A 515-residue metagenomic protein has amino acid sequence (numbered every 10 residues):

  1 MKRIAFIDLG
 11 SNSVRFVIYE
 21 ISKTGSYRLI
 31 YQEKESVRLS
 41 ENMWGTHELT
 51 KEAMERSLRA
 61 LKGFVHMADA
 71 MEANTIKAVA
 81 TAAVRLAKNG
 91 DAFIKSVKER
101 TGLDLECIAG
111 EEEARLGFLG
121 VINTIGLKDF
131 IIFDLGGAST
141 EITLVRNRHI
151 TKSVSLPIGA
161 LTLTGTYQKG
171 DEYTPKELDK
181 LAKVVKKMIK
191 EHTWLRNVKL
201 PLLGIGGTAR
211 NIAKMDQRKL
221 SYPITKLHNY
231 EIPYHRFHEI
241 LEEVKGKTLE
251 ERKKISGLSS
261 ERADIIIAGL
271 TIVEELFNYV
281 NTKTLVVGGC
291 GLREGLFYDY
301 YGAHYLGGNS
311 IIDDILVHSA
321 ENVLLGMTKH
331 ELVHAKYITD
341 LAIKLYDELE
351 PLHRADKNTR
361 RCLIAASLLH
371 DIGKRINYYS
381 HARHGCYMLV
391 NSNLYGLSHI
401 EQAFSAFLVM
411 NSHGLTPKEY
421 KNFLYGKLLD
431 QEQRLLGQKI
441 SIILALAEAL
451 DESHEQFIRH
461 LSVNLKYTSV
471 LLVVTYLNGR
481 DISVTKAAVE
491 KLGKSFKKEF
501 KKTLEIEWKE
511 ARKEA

Functional and structural regions predicted by a protein language model:
M1-A5, L9, V14, Y19-A80 (+1 more regions): N-terminal glycine/serine-rich phosphate-binding loop of ATP-dependent small-molecule kinases, especially carbohydrate
I4-D8, F130-D134, L202: Short glycine-aspartate micro-motif
V14, Y27, T140, I150 (+1 more regions): Hydrophobic residues embedded in beta-strands of well-ordered beta-sheets
I18, N42-M67, T81-K88, T101-N123 (+9 more regions): Helical "lid/coupling" subdomains associated with nucleotide-phosphate turnover
A138-L144: Acidic, divalent-metal-coordinating active-site segment for phosphoryl/phosphodiester hydrolysis, typified by short
E452-F457, K498-K502: Short secondary-structure junctions
I482-T503: Short, non-transmembrane amphipathic alpha-helical segments
F500-A515: A short amphipathic beta-strand at an alpha->beta junction
